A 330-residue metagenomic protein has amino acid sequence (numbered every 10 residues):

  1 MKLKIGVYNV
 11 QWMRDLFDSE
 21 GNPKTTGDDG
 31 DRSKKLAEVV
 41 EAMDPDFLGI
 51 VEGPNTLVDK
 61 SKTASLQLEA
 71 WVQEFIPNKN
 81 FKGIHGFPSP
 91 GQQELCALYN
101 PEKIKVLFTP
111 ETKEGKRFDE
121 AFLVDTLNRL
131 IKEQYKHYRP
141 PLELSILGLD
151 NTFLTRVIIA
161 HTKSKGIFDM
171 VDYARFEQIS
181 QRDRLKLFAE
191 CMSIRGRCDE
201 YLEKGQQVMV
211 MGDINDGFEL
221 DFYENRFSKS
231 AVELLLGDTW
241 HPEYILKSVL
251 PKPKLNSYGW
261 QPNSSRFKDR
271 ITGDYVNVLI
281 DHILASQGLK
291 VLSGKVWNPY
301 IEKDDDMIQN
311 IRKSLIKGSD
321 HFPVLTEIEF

Functional and structural regions predicted by a protein language model:
M1-L95, I311-L315, D320-F322, E329-F330: N-terminal, active-site-proximal structural segment of metallo-dependent hydrolase catalytic domains
K2-D15, T109-P110, L154-I167, V171-D172 (+1 more regions): Active-site-proximal beta-strand elements of phosphoester/diester hydrolases
V7-V10, L36-A64, L98, L144 (+6 more regions): Active-site beta-strand/loop signature of hydrolases that rely on acidic residues for catalysis
L16-D28, K165-L185, Q309: A solvent-exposed, charged loop/short amphipathic helix patch at secondary-structure junctions
F17-S19, K60-S61, F108-P110, F168-V171 (+1 more regions): Short, solvent-exposed loop/turn and secondary-structure capping segments
G30-K34, L130-I146, F188-C198: A Trp-anchored, charged/polar loop motif used as the substrate-binding/catalytic surface of acyl/ester-handling
P54-K163: Structured beta-strand-rich core segments of catalytic domains in phosphoester-bond hydrolases
I104-F108, Y135-H137, E200-M209, N215-F330: Metal-dependent phosphoester-hydrolase catalytic domains
